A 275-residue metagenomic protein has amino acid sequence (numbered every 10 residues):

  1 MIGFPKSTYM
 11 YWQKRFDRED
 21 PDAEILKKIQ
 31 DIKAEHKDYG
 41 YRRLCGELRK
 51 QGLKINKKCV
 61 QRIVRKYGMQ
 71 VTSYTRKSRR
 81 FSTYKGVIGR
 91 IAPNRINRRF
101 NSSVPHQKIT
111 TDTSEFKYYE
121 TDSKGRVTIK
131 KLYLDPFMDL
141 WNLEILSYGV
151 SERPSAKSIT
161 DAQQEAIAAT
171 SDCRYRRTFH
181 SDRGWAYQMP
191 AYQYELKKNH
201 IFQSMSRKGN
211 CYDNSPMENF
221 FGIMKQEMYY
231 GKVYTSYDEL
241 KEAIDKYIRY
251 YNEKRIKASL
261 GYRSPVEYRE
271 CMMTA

Functional and structural regions predicted by a protein language model:
I2, Y9, I29, L44 (+13 more regions): Mobile genetic element proteins and their domesticated derivatives, centered on retroelements and DNA transposons
F4-T8, E24, A162, A191 (+5 more regions): Generic alpha-helical secondary structure signal
K6-V104, N210, S264-M272: Basic, flexible linker segments flanking DNA-binding modules in nucleic acid-interacting mobile-element proteins
M10-Y11, N142-Y148, Q203-S206, Y230-G231: Short small-residue beta-strand/loop micro-motif enriched in glycine and branched aliphatics
T83, S181-R183, M189-P190, M205-K225 (+2 more regions): RNase H-like two-metal-ion nuclease catalytic core shared by retroviral integrases and related mobile-element nucleases
R98-L146, E152: An active-site-proximal beta-strand-loop segment
K130-K131, G149-D172: Active-site beta-loop-alpha junctions of metal-dependent nucleic acid enzymes, especially the RNase H-like/DDE
K197-I201, I223-A275: C-terminal domain-tail junction helix/linker
